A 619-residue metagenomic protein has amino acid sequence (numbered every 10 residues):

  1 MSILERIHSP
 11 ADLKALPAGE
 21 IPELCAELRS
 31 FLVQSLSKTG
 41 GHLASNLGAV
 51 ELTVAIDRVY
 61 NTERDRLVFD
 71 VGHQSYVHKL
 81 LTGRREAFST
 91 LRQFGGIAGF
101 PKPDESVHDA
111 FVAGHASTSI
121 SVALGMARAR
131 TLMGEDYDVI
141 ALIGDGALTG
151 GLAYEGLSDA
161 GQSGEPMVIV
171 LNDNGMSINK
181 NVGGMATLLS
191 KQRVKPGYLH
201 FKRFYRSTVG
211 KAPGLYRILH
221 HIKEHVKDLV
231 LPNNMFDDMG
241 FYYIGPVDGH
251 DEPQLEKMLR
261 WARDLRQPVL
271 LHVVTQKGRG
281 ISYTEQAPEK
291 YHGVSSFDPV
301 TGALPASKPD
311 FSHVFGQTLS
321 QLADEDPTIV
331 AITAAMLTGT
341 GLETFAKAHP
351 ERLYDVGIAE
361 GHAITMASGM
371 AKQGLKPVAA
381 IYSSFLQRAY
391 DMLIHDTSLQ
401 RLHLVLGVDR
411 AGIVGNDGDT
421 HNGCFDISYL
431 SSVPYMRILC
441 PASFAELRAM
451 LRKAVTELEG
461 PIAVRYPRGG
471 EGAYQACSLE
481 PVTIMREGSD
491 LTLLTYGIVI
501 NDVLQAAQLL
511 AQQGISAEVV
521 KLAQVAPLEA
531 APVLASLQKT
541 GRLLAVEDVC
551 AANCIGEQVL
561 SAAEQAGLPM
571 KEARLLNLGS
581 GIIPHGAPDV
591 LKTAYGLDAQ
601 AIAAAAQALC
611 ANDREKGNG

Functional and structural regions predicted by a protein language model:
M1-T82, M235-E256, L265, V269-T275: N-terminal amphipathic, basic-rich helices that act as targeting or association modules
H42-S163, T328-I329, T333-A334, L342-E343: Cofactor-binding active-site loop characterized by glycine-rich and histidine/acidic residues
T90-V122, L132-D136, Q162-K290, L304-T318 (+9 more regions): Thiamine diphosphate
V139, I143-G156, G341, L353 (+3 more regions): Extended, hydrophobic alpha-helical segments in both membrane/secreted and soluble proteins
H292-T301: Surface-exposed loop/turn segments flanking beta-strands in extracellular/periplasmic regions
L439, A454: Catalytic cores of secreted or luminal carbohydrate-active enzymes
